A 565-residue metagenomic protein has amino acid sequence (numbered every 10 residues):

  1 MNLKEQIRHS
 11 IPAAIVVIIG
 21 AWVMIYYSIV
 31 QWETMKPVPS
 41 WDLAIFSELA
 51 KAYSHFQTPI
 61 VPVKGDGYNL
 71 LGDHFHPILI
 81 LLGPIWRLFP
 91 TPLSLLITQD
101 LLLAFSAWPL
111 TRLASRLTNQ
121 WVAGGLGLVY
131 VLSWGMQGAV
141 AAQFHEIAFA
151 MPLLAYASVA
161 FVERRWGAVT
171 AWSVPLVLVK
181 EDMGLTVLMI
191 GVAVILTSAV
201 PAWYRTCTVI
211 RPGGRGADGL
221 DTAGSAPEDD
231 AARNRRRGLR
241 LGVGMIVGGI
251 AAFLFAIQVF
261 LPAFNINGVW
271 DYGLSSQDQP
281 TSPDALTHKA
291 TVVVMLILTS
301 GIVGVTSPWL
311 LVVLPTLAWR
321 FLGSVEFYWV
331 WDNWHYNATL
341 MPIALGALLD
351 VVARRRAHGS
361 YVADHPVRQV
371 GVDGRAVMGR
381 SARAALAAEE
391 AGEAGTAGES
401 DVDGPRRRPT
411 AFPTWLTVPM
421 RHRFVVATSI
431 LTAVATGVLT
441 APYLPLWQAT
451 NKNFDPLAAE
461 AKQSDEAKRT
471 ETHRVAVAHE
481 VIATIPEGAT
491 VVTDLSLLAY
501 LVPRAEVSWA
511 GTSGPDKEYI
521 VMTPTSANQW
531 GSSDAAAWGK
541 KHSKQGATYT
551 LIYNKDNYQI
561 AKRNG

Functional and structural regions predicted by a protein language model:
M1-Y27, R233, R237-M245: Start-transfer (signal-anchor) and selected internal transmembrane alpha helices of multi-pass inner/ER membrane
V17-I18, I246-I250, R356-T450: Signature aromatic-anchored transmembrane alpha helix within multi-pass, membrane-resident enzymes that catalyze glycan
Y26-Y27, V38, D42, A52 (+3 more regions): Membrane-lumen/periplasm interface segments of specific transmembrane helices in polyprenyl phosphate-linked
I45-N69, P77-I78: Extracytosolic helix-loop segments that constitute the early lumenal/periplasmic catalytic or substrate-binding loops
I97-L117: Transmembrane-helix motifs of polytopic, lipid-linked glycan transferases
T98-L102, W121, G125-Y156, E163 (+2 more regions): Multi-pass, polyprenyl lipid-linked donor-dependent membrane glycosyltransferases
P109-R112, V129, A148-W172, L196-V200 (+1 more regions): Specific aromatic-rich, kink-prone transmembrane helix
L311-P366: Hydrophobic/aromatic-rich transmembrane helices and adjacent perimembrane loops
